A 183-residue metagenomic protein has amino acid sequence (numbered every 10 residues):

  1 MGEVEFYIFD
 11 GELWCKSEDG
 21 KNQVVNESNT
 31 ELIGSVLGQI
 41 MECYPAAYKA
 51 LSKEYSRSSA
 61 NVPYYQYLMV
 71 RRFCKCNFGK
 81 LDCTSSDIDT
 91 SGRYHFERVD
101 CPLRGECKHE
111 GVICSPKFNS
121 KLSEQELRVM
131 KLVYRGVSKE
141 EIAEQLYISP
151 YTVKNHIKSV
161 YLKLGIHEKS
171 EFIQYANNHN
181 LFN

Functional and structural regions predicted by a protein language model:
M1-E110: DNA-contacting interfaces and partner/effector-binding or oligomerization modules in DNA-centric proteins
E110, L162-G165, L181-N183: Short, solvent-exposed alpha-helical "recognition" segments
I113-L122: Short amphipathic alpha-helical boundary/capping segments
Q125-V129: The N-cap/first-turn positions of alpha helices within or immediately adjacent to helix-turn-helix DNA-binding domains
K131, E144, Q174: A cross-family signal for key residues in well-ordered alpha-helices that form functional helical elements
V133-V137, A176: Short helix-to-turn junction characteristic of helix-turn-helix DNA-binding domains, especially the helix
S138-E171: Recognition helix of helix-turn-helix DNA-binding domains
K169-L181: Short, basic, alpha-helical segments at the C-terminal edge of helix-turn-helix-like DNA-binding modules
